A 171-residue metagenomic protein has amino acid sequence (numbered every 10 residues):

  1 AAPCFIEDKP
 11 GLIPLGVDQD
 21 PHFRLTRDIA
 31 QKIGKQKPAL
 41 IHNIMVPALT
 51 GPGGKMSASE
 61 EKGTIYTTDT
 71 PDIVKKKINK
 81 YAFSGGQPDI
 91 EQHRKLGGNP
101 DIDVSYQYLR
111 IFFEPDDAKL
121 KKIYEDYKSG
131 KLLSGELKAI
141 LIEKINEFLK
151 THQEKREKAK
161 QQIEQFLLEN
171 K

Functional and structural regions predicted by a protein language model:
A1-I29: Internal, conserved structured core segments that host functional sites
D20-P21, R27-K171: Conserved nucleotide- and phosphate/pyrophosphate-binding catalytic cores in adenylate/nucleotidyl-handling enzymes
